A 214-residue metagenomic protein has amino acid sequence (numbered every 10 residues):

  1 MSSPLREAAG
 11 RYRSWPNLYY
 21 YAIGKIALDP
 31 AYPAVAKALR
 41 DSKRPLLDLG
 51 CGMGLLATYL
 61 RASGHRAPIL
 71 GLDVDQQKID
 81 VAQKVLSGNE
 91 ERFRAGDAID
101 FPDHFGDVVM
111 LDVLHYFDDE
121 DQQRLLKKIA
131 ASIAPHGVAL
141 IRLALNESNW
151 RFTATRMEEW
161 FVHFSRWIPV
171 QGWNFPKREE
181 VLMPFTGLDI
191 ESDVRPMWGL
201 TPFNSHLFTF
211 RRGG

Functional and structural regions predicted by a protein language model:
M1-P45, M53-F101, E120, L140-G214: Class I (Rossmann-like) S-adenosyl-L-methionine-dependent methyltransferase catalytic domain, capturing the SAM-binding
L49: Conserved beta-strand/loop positions that form the S-adenosyl-L-methionine
V109: A conserved beta-strand element that flanks and buttresses the S-adenosyl-L-methionine
D112-V113: Short catalytic micro-motifs in class I SAM-dependent methyltransferases
Q123-P135: A short glycine-rich, Lys/Arg-flanked "PGG" loop and its adjoining helix->strand segment in the class I
